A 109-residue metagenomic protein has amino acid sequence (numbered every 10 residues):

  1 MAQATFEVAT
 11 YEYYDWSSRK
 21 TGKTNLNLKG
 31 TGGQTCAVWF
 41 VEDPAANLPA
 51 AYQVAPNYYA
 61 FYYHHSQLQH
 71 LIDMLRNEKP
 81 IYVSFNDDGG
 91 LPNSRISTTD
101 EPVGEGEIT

Functional and structural regions predicted by a protein language model:
M1-V38: OB-fold ssDNA-binding interfaces and closely related basic DNA-contact patches used across DNA replication/repair
A2-D15, Y52, P56, E101-T109: Surface-exposed beta-loop interaction hotspot
T21-N27, P49-A51, G90-D100: Short, well-ordered strand-loop elements centered on a beta-strand within folded domains, enriched for acidic residues
K23-N25, A45, H65, E105: Generic N-terminal initiation segments characterized by hydrophobic and/or small/turn-forming residues
G32, P44-A46, G89: Residues that cap or initiate secondary-structure elements
V38-D73: Acidic, aromatic-enriched beta-alpha/helix-loop junctions
Y63-T109: Short, compact, well-ordered microdomains
